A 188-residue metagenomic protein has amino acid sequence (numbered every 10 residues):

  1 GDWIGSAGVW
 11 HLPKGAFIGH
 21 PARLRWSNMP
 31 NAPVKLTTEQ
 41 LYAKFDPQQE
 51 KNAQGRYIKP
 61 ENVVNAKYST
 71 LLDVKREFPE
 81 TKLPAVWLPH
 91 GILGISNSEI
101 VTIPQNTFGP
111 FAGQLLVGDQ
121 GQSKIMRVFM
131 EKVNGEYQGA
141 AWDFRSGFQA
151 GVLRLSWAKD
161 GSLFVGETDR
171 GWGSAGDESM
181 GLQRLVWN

Functional and structural regions predicted by a protein language model:
G1-N188: Beta-propeller domains with acidic blade repeats across secreted/periplasmic ectodomains and cytosolic WD/CNH propellers
